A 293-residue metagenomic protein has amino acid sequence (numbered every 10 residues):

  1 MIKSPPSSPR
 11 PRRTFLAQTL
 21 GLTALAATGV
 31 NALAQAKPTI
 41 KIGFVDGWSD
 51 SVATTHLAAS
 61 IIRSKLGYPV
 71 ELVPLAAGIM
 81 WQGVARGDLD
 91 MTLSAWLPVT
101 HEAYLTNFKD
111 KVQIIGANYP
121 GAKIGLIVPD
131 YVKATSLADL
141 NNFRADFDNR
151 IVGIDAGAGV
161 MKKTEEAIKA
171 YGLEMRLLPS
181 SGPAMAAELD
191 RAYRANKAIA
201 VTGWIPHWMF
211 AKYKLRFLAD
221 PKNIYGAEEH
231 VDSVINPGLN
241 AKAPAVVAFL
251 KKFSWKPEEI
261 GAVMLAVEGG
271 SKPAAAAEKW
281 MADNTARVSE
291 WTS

Functional and structural regions predicted by a protein language model:
M1-G29, L33: N-terminal secretory signal peptides
T39-H56, A77: Extracytoplasmic "Venus flytrap"
W48-S49, E71-G83, L177-E188: Short helix-initiation/N-cap motifs at beta->coil->alpha
A53, E166-M175, P179-N196, W208-F210 (+3 more regions): An extracytoplasmic/periplasmic, membrane-proximal ligand-sensing/linker region
A58-L66, N142-L178: Ligand-binding cleft/hinge of the Venus flytrap
L93-F108, R191-R216: A ligand-binding cleft/hinge motif common to bilobed small-molecule-binding domains
D110-G157: A conserved helix-loop-strand patch within extracytoplasmic ligand-binding domains of the periplasmic binding
K123-K133, E229-K242: A bilobed periplasmic-binding-protein/Venus flytrap-type ligand-binding module shared by bacterial periplasmic
